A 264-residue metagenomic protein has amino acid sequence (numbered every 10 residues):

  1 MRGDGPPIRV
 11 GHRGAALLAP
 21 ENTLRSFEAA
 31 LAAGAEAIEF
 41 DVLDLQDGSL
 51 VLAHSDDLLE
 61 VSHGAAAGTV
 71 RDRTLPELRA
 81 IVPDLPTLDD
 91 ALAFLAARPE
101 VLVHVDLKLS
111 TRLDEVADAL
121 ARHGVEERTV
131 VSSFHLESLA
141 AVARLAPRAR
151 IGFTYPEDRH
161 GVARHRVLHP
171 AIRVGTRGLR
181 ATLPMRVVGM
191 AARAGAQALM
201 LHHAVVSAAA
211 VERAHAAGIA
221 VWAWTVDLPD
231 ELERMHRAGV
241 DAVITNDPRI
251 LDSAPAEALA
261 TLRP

Functional and structural regions predicted by a protein language model:
M1-L17: Long, acidic (Asp/Glu-rich), low-complexity accessory segments flanking structured domains
G3-P7, Q46-S49, H54-R159, I172-G175 (+3 more regions): Metal-dependent phosphodiesterase/phospholipase catalytic core, i.e., the His/Asp/Glu-rich active-site region
V10, E39, H104, I244-T245: Generic enzyme active-site microenvironment
A15, V42-D44, L109, L228: Short, glycine/acidic-enriched loop or turn micro-motifs at the edges of active sites
E21-E28: Short amphipathic alpha-helical segment that frequently serves as the phosphate-/nucleotide-binding helix
F27, L88-L92, L113-D118, L136-A140 (+4 more regions): Generic structural signal for well-ordered alpha-helices, preferentially at hydrophobic/aromatic core positions
A29-D44, A191-L199: Catalytic domains of carbohydrate-active enzymes, especially glycoside hydrolases
L85, T154, V162-P264: C-terminal active-site rim and adjoining tail of enzyme catalytic domains
